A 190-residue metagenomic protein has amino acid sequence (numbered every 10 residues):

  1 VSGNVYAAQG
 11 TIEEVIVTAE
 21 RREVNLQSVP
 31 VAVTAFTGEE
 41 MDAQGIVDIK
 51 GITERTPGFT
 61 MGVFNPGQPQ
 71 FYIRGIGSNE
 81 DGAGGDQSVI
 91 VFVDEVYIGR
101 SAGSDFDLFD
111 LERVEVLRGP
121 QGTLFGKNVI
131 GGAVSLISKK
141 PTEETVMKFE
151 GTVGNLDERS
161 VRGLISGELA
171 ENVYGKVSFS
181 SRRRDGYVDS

Functional and structural regions predicted by a protein language model:
V1-I46, K50-E54, S166: N-terminal Sec signal peptide and the immediately downstream disordered periplasmic leader that contains the TonB box
E13-T18, P30-T37, T60-G62, Q70-R74 (+3 more regions): Soluble periplasmic/extracytoplasmic beta-strand elements of cell-envelope proteins
E23-N25, D42-A43, F59-G62, N79-D81 (+3 more regions): Short beta-strands and strand-coil junctions in structured, solvent-facing domains, enriched
V33, M41, T53, V114-G119 (+2 more regions): Non-catalytic regulatory/gating segments with a bias toward low-complexity or hydrophobic composition
G38, G58, G119, K139 (+1 more regions): Short, conserved catalytic or interaction motifs in soluble domains
K50, E54-V96: Extracytoplasmic beta-strand/coil segments of soluble accessory domains associated with Gram-negative outer-membrane
D81-G82, S88-V89, D94-P120: Short acidic/polar hinge/loop motifs at secondary-structure boundaries that mediate gating or recognition
D86-S88, R100, F109-E112, T123-D189: Outer-membrane beta-barrel translocator/receptor signature
